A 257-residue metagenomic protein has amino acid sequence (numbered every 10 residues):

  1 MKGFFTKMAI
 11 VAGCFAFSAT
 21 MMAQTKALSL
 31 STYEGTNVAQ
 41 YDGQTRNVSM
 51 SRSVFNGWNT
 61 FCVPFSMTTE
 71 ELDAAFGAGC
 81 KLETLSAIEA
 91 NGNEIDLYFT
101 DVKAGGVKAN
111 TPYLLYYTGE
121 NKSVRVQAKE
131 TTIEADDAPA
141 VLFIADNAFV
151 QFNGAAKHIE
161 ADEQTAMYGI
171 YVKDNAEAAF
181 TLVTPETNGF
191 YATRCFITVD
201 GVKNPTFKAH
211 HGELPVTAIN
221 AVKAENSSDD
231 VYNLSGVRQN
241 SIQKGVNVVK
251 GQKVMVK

Functional and structural regions predicted by a protein language model:
M1-V11: Bacterial N-terminal signal peptides that target proteins for export
F17-A23: Sec/Tat signal peptide C-region and signal peptidase I cleavage site
Q24-F76, D101-A179, V183-T217, M255: A short, polar beta-strand/turn micro-motif
A74, A78-I88, D229-L234: Change to "...patches in solvent-exposed regions of secreted, membrane-anchored, or virion-exposed structural
C80-V102, K108: N-terminal low-complexity, intrinsically disordered segments
E89, K173, T198-V199, N233 (+1 more regions): Acidic surface patches and DE-rich sequence motifs
P215-K257: C-terminal outer-membrane/trafficking sorting elements
